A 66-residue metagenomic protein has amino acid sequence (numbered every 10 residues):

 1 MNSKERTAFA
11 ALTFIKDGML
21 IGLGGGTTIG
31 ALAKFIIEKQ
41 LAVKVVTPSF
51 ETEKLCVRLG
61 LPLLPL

Functional and structural regions predicted by a protein language model:
M1-L66: N-terminal active-site beta-alpha-beta segment that forms phosphate/nucleotide-binding and substrate-recognition loops
